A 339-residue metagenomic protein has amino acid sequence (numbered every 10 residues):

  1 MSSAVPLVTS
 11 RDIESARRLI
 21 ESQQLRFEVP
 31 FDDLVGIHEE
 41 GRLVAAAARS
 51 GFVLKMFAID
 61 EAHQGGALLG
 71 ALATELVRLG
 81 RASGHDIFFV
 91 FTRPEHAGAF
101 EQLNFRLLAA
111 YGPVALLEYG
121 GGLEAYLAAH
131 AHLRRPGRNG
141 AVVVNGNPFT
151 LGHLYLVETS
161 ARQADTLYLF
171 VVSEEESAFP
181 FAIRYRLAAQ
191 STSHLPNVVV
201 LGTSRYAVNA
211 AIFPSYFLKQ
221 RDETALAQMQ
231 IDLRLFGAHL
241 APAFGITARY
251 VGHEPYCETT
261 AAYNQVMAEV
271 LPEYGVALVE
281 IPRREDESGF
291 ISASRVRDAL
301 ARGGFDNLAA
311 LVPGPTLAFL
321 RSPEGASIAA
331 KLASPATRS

Functional and structural regions predicted by a protein language model:
M1-F27, H38: Short amphipathic alpha-helix that is part of the acyltransferase structural core
D32, L54, G137: Short coil/loop residues immediately preceding or within conserved phosphate-binding loops of NTP-utilizing enzyme
G36, G41-A58: Conserved beta-strand in the GNAT
A48-R49, R78-S83: Beta-strand-enriched, solvent-exposed domains that form extended recognition/catalytic surfaces
L54, I87-T92: Conserved hydrophobic beta-strand within the GNAT/NAT acetyltransferase core sheet that lines the active-site cleft
F57-G65: A short, internal acetyl-CoA/4′-phosphopantetheine-binding micro-motif in the GNAT/acyltransferase core
G65-G80, G152-E158: Conserved acetyl-CoA-binding loop-helix of GNAT-fold acetyltransferases
S83, F91-S339: Nucleotidyltransferase catalytic core that binds NTPs
